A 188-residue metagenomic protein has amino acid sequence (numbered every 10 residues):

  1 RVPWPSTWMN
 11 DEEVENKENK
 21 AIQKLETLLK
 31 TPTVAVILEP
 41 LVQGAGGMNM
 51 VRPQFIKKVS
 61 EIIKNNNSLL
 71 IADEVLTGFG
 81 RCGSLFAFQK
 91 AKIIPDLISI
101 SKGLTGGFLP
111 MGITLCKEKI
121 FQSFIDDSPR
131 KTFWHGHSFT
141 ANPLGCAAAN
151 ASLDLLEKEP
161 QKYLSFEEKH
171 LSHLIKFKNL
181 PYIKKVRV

Functional and structural regions predicted by a protein language model:
R1-V188: Conserved N-terminal phosphate-binding loop of PLP-dependent enzymes in the Aspartate aminotransferase
